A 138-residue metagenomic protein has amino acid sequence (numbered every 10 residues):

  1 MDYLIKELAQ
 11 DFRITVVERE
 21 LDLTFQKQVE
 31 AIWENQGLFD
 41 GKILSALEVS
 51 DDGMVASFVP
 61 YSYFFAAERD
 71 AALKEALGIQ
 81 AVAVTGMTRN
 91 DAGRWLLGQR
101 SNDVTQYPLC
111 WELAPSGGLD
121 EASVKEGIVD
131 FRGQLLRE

Functional and structural regions predicted by a protein language model:
M1-W111, G118-R137: N-terminal leader/linker segments that precede catalytic domains of diphosphate-processing enzymes
